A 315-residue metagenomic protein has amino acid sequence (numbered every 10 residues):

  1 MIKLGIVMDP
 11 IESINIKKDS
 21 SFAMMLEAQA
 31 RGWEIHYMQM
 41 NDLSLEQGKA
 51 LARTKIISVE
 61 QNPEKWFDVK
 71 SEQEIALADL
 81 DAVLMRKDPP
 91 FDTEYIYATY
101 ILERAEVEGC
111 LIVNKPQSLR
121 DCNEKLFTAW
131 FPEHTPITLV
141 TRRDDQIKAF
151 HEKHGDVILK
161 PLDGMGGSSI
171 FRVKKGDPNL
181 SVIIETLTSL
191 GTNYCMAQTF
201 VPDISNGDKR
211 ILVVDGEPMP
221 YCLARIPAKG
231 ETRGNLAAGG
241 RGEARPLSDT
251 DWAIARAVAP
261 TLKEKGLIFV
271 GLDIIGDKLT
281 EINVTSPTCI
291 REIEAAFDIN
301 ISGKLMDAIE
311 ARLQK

Functional and structural regions predicted by a protein language model:
I2, I14-K17, P246-K315: ATP-dependent carboxylate activation and anion-phosphoryl transfer catalytic cores that bind Mg-ATP to form
I6, A82-M85, Q198: Redox-cofactor binding/interface segments in oxidoreductases and associated redox assembly factors
M8-K17, W33, S44-A50, A224-G230 (+3 more regions): Charge-biased, low-complexity intrinsically disordered regions
S13, K18-V140: Conserved N-proximal alpha/beta basic substrate-recognition cap immediately N-terminal to, or forming the N-lobe
S21, D145, E152-D156, G166-I254 (+1 more regions): Phosphate-binding site of ATP-dependent enzymes
Q29, E106, H151-E152, K263: Anion (oxyanion) recognition and catalysis
K87-P90, L162-G164, P287: Short glycine-rich anion-binding loops that position phosphate/pyrophosphate groups of nucleotides and phosphorylated
E133-G155: Rossmann-like NAD(P)H-binding beta-loop-alpha module
